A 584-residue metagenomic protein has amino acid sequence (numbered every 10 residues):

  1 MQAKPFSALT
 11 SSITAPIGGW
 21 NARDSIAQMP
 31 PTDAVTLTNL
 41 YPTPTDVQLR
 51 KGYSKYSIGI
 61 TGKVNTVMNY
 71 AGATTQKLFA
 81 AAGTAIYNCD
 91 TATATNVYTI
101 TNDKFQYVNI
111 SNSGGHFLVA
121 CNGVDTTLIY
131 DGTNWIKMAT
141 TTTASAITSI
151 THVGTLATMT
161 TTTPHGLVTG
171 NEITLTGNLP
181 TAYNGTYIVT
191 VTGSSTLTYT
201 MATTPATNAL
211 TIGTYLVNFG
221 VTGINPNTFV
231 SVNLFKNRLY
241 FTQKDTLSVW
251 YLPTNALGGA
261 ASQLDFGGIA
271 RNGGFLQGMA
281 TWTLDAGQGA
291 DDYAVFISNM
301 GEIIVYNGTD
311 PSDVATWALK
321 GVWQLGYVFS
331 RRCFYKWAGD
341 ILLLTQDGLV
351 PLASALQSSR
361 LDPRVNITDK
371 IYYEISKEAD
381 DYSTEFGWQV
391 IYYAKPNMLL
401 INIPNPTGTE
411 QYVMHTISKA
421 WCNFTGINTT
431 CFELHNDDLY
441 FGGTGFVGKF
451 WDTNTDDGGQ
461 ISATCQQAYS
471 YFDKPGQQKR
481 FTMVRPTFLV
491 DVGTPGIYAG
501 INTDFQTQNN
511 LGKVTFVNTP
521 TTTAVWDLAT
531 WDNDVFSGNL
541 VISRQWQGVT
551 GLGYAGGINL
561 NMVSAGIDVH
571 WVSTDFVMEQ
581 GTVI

Functional and structural regions predicted by a protein language model:
M1-C121, D125, Q324-D340, Q346-I584: Beta-sheet repeat architectures centered on beta-propellers
G52-V64, A94-F105, T141, V217-N237 (+2 more regions): Beta-propeller and closely related beta-pinwheel folds
N69, S149-T151, A280-T281: Short amphipathic beta-strand and strand-loop transition segments with alternating hydrophobic
A81, H165-V168, N299-M300, D491-T494: Short proline/glycine-enriched turn/loop motifs at strand-loop junctions of beta-rich domains
C89, T174-N178, Y199-A202, W250-G259 (+4 more regions): Predominantly extracellular/luminal cell-surface or secreted proteins
Y98-I100, M138-N225: Small/polar beta-strand repeat architecture
V108-T141, F219, V232, Y240-F241: Hydrophobic or amphipathic alpha-helical targeting/insertion segments
G154-L156, G289-A290, Q477-F481: Short coil/turn motif common to extracellular beta-sandwich-like domains
